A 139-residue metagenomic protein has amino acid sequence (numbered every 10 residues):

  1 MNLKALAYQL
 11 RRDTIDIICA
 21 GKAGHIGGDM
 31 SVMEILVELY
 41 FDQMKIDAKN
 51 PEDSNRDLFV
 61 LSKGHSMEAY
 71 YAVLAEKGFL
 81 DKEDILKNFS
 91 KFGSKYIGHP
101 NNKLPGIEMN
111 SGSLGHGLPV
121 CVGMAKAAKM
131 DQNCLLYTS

Functional and structural regions predicted by a protein language model:
M1-Q132: Thiamine diphosphate
Y137-T138: Conserved small/polar residues in nucleotide/adenosyl-binding loops
